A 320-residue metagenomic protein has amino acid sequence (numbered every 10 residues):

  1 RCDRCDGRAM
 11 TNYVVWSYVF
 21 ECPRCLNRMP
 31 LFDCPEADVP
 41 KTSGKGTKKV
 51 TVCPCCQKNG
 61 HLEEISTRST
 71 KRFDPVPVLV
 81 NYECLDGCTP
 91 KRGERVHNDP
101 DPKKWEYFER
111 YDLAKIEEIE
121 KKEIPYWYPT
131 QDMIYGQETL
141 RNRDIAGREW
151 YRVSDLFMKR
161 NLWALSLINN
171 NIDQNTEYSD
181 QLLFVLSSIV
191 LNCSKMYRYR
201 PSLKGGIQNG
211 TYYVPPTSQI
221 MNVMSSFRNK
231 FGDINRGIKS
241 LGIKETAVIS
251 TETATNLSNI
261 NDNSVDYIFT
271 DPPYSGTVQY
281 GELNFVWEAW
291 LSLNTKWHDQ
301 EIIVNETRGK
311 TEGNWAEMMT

Functional and structural regions predicted by a protein language model:
R1-N261, Y280-R308, W315: Nucleic-acid modification enzymes, centered on SAM-dependent nucleic-acid methyltransferases
S264-V265: Local beta-strand N-terminus motif with an aromatic residue
I268-F269: Hydrophobic beta-strand segment of the Class I
P273: Conserved SAM-binding loop
T277: Short glycine-rich, flexible loops that bind phosphorylated cofactors or substrates
A316-T320: A short glycine-rich, Lys/Arg-flanked "PGG" loop and its adjoining helix->strand segment in the class I
